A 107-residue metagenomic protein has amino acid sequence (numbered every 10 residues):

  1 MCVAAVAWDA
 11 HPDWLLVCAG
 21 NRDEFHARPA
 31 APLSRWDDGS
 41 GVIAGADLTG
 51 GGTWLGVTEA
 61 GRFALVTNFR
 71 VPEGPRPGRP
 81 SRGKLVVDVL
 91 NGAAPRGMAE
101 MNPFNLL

Functional and structural regions predicted by a protein language model:
M1-L107: N-terminal nucleophile
